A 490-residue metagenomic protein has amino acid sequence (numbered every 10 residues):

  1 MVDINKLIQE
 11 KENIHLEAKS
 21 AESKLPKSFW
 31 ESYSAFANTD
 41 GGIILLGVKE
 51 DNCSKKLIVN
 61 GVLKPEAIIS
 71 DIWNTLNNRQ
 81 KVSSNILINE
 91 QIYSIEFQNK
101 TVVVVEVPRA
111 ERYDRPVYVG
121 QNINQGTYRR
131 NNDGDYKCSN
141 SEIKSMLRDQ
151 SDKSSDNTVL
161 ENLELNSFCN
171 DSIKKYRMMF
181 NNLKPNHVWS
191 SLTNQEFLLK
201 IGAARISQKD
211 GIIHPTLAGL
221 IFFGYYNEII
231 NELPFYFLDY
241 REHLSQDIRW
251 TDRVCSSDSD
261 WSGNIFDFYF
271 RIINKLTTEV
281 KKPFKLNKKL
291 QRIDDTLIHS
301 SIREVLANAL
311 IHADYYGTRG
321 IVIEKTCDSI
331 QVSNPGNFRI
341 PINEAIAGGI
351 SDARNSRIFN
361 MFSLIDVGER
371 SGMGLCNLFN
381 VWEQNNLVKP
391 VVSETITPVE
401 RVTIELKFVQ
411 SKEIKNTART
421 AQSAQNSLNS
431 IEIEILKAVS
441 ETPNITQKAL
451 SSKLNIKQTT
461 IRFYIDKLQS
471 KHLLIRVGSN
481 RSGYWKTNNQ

Functional and structural regions predicted by a protein language model:
M1-H299, L306-Q410, Q447, N455-I456 (+2 more regions): Conserved N-terminal catalytic/coupling substructures associated with nucleotide/phosphate chemistry
I273, F359, I433-S440: Hydrophobic residues on short alpha-helical segments
E413-E434: Short alpha-helical segments that sit at the start of domains
Q425-I431, T446, V477-Q490: Short, cationic-aromatic polyanion-contact patches
P443: Flexible coil/turn residues that form the inter-helical turn or adjacent wing/linker of helix-turn-helix
S451: The alpha-helix within a helix-turn-helix
K467-K471: Alpha-helical DNA-recognition elements
